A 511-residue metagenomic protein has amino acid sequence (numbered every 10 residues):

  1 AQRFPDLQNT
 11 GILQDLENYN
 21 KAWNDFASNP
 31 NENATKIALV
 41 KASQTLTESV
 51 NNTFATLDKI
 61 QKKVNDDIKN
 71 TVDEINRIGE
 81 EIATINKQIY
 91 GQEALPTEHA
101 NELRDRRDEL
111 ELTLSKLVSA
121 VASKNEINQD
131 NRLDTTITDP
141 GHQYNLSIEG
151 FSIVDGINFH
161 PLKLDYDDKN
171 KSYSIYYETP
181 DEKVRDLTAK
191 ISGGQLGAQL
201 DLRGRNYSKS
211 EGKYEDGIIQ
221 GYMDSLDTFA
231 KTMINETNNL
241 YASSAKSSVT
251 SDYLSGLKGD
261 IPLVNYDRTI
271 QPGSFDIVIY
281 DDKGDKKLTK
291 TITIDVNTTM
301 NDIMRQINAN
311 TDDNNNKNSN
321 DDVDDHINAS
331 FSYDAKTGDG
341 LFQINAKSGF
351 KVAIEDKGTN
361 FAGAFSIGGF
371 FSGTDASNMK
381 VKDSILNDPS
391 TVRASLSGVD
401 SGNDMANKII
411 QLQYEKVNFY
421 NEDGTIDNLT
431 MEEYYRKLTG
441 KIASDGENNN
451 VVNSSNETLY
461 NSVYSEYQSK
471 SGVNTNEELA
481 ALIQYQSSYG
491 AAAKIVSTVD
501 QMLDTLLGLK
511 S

Functional and structural regions predicted by a protein language model:
A1-S511: Structural signature of extracellular appendage/secretion-system components
